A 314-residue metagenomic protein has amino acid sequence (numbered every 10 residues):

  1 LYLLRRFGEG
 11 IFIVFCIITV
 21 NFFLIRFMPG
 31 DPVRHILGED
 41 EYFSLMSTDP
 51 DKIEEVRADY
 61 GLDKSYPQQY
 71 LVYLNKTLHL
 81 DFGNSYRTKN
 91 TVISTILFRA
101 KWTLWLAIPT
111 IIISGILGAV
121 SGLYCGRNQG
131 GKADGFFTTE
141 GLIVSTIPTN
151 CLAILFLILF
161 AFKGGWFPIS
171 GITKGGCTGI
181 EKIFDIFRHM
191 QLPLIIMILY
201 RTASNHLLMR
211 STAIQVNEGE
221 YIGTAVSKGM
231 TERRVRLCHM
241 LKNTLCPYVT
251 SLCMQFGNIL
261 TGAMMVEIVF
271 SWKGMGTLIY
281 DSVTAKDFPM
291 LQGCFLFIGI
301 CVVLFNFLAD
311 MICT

Functional and structural regions predicted by a protein language model:
L1, I96, A100-A133, T149 (+1 more regions): Alpha-helical transmembrane segments of integral membrane proteins, especially multi-pass inner/plasma-membrane
L4-G10: N-terminal signal-anchor/signal peptide hydrophobic helix marking the start of the first transmembrane segment
G10, I18, G115, L142 (+4 more regions): Residue-level recognition of pore/gate-forming positions within transmembrane alpha-helices of multi-pass
V14-Q68, G165-F184: Hydrophobic alpha-helical transmembrane segments of membrane transport/permease proteins and related membrane-embedded
C16-T19, Y66, Y70, I108-I112 (+3 more regions): Hydrophobic alpha-helical transmembrane segments of multi-pass integral membrane proteins
N21-F27, E140-S170, I196-Y200: Membrane-water interface segments at the C-terminal ends of transmembrane alpha-helices in multi-pass inner-membrane
S47-H79, F270-D281: Short hydrophobic, aromatic-rich alpha-helical segments embedded in or entering the lipid bilayer of multi-pass
G61-A119: An internal, D/E-rich "acidic patch" concept
